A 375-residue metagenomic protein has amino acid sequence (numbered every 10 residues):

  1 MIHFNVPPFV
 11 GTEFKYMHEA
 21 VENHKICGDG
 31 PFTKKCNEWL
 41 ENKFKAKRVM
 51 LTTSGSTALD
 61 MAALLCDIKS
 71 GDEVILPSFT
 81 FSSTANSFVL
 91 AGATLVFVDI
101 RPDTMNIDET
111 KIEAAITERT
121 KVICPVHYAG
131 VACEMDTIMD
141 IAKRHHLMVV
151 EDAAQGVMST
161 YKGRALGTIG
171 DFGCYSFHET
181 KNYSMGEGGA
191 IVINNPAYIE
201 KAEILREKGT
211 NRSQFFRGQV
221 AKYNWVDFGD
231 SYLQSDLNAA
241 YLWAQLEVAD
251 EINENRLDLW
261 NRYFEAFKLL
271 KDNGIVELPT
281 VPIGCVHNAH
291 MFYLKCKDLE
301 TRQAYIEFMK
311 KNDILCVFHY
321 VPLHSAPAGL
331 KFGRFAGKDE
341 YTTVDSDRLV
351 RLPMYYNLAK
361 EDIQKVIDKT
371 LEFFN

Functional and structural regions predicted by a protein language model:
M1-I26, N224-V226, P353: N-terminal "arm"/small-domain region of PLP-dependent enzymes with the aminotransferase-like
I26-E73, S87-A91, F97-D99, R164: Phosphate-binding glycine-rich loop
P31-E38, K43-V49, T110, A114 (+5 more regions): PLP-dependent aminotransferase class I/II
M50, I75, V96, V149-V150 (+3 more regions): Structural detector of well-ordered beta-strand residues that form the stable sheet scaffold of enzyme domains
A58, T80, P353: Conserved SAM-binding loop
L64-A153, T160: PLP-dependent aminotransferase-like
E151-M185, Q214, A221-V226: Conserved active-site segment immediately N-terminal to the catalytic lysine that forms the internal aldimine
T168-N211, D236: Active-site PLP attachment segment
